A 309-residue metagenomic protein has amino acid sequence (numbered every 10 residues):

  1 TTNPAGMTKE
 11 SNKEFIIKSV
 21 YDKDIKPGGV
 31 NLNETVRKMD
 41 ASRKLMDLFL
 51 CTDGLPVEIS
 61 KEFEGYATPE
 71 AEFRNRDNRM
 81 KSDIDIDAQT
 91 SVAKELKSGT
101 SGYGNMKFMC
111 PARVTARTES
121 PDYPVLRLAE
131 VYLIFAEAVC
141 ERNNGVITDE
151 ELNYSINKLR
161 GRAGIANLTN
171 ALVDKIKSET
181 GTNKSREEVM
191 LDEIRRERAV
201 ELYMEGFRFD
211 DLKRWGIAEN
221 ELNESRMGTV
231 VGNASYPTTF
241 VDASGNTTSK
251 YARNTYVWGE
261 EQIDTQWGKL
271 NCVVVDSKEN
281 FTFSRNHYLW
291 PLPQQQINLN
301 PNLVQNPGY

Functional and structural regions predicted by a protein language model:
T1-L32, A67-Y309: Acidic/polar-rich alpha-helix caps and helix-coil junctions
V36-L55, F108: Short, cationic low-complexity segments
S42-M46, T52, S60, T148 (+1 more regions): Residue-level signal for threonine
F49-L50, G54-I59, A71-D77: An acidic, gly/pro-interrupted, aromatic-rich
F63-E64: Noncatalytic, helix-rich "gating/capping" subdomain that lines the substrate-entry/channel surface of large enzyme
